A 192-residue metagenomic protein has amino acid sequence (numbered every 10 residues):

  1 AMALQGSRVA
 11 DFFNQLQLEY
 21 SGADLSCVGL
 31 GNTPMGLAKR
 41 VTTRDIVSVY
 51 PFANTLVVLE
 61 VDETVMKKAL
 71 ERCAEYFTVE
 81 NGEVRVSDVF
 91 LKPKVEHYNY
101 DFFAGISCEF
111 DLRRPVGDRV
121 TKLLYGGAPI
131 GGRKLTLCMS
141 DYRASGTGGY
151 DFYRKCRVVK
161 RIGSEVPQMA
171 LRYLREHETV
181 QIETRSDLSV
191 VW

Functional and structural regions predicted by a protein language model:
A1-R8: Glycine-rich phosphate/diphosphate-binding loops and the adjacent beta-loop-alpha structural elements that coordinate
D11-W192: Feature captures C-terminal
